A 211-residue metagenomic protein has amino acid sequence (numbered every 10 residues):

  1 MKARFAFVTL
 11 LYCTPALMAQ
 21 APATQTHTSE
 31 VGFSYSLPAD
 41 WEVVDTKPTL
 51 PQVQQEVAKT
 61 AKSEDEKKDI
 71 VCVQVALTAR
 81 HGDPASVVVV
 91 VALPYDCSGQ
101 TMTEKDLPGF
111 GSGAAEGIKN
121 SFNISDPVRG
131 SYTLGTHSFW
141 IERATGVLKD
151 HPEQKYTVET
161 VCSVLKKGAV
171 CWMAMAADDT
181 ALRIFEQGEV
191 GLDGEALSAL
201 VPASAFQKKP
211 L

Functional and structural regions predicted by a protein language model:
M1-R4: Positively charged n-region of N-terminal signal peptides that target proteins for export
A6-A16: Bacterial N-terminal signal peptides
Q20-C72, A205: N-terminal "mature-domain start" segment
V31-F33, L37-A39, S86, Y156-V158 (+1 more regions): Envelope-exposed proteins and targeting segments
Y35, H137-F139, V170: Short, isolated positions in well-ordered beta-strands
W41-V43, G111-K119, L165-L211: Surface-exposed amphipathic alpha-helical segments
K47-Y156, C162: Conserved polar/disulfide-associated segments of primarily extracytoplasmic proteins
